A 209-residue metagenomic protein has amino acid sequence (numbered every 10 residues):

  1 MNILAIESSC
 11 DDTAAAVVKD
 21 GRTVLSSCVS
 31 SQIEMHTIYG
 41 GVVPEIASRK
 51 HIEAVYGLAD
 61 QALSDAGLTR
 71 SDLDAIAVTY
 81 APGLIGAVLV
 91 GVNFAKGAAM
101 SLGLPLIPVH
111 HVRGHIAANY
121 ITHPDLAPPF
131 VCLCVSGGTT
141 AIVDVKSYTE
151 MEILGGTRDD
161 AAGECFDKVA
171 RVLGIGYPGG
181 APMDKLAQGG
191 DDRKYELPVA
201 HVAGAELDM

Functional and structural regions predicted by a protein language model:
M1, L104, V109-V131: Conserved phosphate-binding catalytic cores of ATP/NTP-utilizing and phosphoryl-transfer enzymes
M1-C10, A127-P128, S136-T139: Conserved beta-strand-centric core segments of catalytic alpha/beta enzyme folds
N2-P82, H111, H115: N-terminal beta-alpha supersecondary unit
S8-S9, S26, C134-V135, I142-M209: A short helix-loop
C10-D12, I46, K50-A54, N93 (+4 more regions): Conserved active-site and cofactor/substrate-binding residues in soluble primary-metabolism enzymes
G40-I46, V78-I85, E152-T157, V202-E206: A short glycine/serine-rich beta->alpha loop
V78-L104: Short Gly/Thr/Asp-enriched flexible loops that form oxyanion-binding sites at enzyme active sites
T79-Y80, V90, L106-G114, C132-V135 (+1 more regions): Active-site nucleophile and cofactor-binding loops and adjacent substrate-binding regions of central metabolic enzymes
